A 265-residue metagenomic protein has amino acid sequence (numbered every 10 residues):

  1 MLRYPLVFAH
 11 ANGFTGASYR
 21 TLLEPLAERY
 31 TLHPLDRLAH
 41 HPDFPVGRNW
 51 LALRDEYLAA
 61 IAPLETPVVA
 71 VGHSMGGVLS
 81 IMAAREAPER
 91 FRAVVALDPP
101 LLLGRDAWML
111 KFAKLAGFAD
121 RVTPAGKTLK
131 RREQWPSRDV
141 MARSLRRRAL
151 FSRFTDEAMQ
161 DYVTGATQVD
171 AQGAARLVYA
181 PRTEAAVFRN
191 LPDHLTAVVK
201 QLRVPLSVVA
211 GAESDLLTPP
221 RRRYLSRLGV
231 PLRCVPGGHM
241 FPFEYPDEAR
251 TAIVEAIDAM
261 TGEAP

Functional and structural regions predicted by a protein language model:
L2-D43: Conserved HGGG/HGGXW glycine-rich cap/lid loop of the alpha/beta-hydrolase fold
V7-A11, H73, A210: The conserved beta1-alpha1 loop
H33-V71, L101, L110-A113, T251: Active-site loop/oxyanion-hole signature of alpha/beta-hydrolase fold enzymes
P67-K111: Conserved hydrolase catalytic core segment
V94-Q134: Flexible "cap/lid" loop of the alpha/beta hydrolase fold
L129-R189: Conserved alpha/beta-hydrolase catalytic His-Asp/Glu region
T167-L225: Conserved serine/cysteine hydrolase catalytic core
G237-D247: Catalytic histidine-centered segment of alpha/beta-hydrolase-like enzymes
